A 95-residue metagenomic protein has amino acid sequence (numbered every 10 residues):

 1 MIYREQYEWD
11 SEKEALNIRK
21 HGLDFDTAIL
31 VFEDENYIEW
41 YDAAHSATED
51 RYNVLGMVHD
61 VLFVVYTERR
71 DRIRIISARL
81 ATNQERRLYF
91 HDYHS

Functional and structural regions predicted by a protein language model:
M1-S95: Ribonuclease/tRNase effector modules and their secretory precursors
